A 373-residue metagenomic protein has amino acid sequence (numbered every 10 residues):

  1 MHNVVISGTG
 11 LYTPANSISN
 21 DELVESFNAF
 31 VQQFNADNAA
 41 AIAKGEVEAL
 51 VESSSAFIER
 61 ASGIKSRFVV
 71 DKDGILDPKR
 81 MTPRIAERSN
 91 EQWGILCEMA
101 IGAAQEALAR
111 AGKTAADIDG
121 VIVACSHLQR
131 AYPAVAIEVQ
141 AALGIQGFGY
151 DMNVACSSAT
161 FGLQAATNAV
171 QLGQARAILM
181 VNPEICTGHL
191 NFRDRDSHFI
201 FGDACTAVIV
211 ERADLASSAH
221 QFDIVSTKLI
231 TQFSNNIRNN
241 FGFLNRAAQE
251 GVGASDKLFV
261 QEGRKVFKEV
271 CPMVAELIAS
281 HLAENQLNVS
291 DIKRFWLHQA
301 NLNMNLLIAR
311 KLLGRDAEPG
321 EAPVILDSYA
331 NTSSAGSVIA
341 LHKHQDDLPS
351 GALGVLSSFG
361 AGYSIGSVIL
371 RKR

Functional and structural regions predicted by a protein language model:
M1-W93, D194-K268, E276, K372-R373: Condensing-enzyme catalytic core mediating Claisen C-C bond formation in acyl metabolism
I6, L50, S54-V154, L282-N305: Conserved beta-ketoacyl condensing-enzyme motif
S7, A124, N153, I178-E184 (+2 more regions): Short beta-strand segments
S17-I18, Y132-V135, L163-Q164, H189-R195 (+2 more regions): Short acidic, glycine/serine/threonine-rich loops at helix termini
C97, I101, L108, H127-L128 (+4 more regions): Claisen-condensing/thiolase-fold acyl-transfer catalytic domains that form or cleave C-C bonds in fatty acid
Q174-C205: Flexible, glycine-rich active-site loops centered on histidine and acidic residues that chelate a metal or position
N182-P183, L190, Q232-N239, N301-L302 (+1 more regions): Acyl-CoA/ACP chain-elongation machinery
